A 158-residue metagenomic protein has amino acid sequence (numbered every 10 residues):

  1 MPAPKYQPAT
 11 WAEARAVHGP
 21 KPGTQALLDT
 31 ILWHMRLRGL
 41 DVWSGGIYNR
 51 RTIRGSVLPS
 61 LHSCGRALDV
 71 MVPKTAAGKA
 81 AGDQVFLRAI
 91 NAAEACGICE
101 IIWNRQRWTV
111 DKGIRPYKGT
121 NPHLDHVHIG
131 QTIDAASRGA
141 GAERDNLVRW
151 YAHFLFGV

Functional and structural regions predicted by a protein language model:
M1-D111, L124-T132: Secreted/periplasmic proteins that engage bacterial cell-wall peptidoglycan
M1-W11, I133-V158: Low-complexity, Gly/Ser/Thr/Pro-rich intrinsically disordered linker/tail segments
R107-R115, A140-A142: Noncatalytic linker/hinge segments flanking ATPase motor cores
R115-N121: Short proline/glycine-enriched turn/loop segments at secondary-structure junctions
